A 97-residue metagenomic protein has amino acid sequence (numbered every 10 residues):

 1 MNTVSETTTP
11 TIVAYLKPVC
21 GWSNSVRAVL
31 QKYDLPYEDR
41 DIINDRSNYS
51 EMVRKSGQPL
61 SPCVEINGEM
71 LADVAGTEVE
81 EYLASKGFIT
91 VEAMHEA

Functional and structural regions predicted by a protein language model:
N2-Y33: Local sequence-structure signature of Cys/Sec-based thiol-disulfide redox active-site neighborhoods
G21, N44, L71: Glycine-/small-residue-rich active-site loops that bind phosphorylated ligands and cofactors
G21, S47, E78: Short alpha-helical
A28, K32, P62, E81: Surface-exposed charge patches
P36: Residue-level detector of anion-binding/catalytic polar loops
D41-Q58: Thioredoxin-like thiol-disulfide oxidoreductase module
S56-V64, G76: Structural micro-motif
G68-H95: Non-catalytic, surface beta->alpha helical segment in thiol-disulfide oxidoreductase systems
